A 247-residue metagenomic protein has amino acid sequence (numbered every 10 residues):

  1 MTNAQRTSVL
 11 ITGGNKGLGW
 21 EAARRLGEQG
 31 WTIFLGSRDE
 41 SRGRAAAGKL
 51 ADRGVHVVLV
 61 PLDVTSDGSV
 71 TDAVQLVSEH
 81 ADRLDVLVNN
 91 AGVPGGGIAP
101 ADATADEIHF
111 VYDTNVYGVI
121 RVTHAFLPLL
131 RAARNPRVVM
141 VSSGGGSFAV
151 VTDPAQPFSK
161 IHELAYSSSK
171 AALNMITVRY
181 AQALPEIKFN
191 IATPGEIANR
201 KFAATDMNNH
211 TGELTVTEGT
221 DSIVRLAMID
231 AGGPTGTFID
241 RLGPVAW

Functional and structural regions predicted by a protein language model:
T2-F34: Canonical Rossmann dinucleotide-binding motif of NAD(H)/NADP(H)-dependent dehydrogenases/reductases, specifically
Q29-A45: Conserved glycine-rich Rossmann-like NAD(P)H-binding loop of the short-chain dehydrogenase/reductase
E40-S41, V60-D72, A105: The beta1-alpha1 cofactor-binding region of Rossmann-like NAD(H)/NADP(H)-dependent oxidoreductases
R53-H56, L76-N89, G95-G96: A glycine-rich helix->loop->beta "capping" turn within Rossmann-like NAD(P)(H)-dependent oxidoreductase domains
V88, V122-F126, L130, I176-T177: Hydrophobic positions on the long internal alpha-helix of Rossmann-like NAD(P)-dependent oxidoreductase domains
V93, G97-Y112, R131-P185, A198-K201: Catalytic loop of short-chain dehydrogenase/reductase
A171-N174, V178, Q182, E186-I187 (+3 more regions): C-terminal helical subdomain
